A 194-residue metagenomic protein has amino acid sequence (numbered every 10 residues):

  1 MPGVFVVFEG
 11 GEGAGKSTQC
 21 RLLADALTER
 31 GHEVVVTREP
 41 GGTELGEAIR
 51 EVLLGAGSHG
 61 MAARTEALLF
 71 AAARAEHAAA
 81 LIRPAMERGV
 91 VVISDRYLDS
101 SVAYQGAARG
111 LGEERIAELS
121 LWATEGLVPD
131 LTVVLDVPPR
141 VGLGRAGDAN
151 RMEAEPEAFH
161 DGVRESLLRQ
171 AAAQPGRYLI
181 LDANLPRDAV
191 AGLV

Functional and structural regions predicted by a protein language model:
V6-F8: Hydrophobic anchor at the beta1->P-loop junction of P-loop NTPases
G13: Walker A (P-loop) phosphate-binding loop of P-loop NTPases
K16: Conserved lysine of the Walker
Q19: Hydrophobic positions on the alpha1 helix immediately C-terminal to the Walker A/P-loop
L22-A24, R140-V194: NTP-dependent small-molecule kinase module
R30, L127-L131, Q174-R177: Short glycine-/polar-rich loops that comprise or flank the Walker A/P-loop and associated switch/sensor motifs
H32-T124, L193: ATP-dependent small-molecule kinase phosphotransfer cores that center on conserved nucleotide phosphate-binding segments
S100-S166: A glycine- and Lys/Arg-enriched "phosphate-lid" helix/loop adjacent to the NTP-binding pocket of small-molecule kinases
